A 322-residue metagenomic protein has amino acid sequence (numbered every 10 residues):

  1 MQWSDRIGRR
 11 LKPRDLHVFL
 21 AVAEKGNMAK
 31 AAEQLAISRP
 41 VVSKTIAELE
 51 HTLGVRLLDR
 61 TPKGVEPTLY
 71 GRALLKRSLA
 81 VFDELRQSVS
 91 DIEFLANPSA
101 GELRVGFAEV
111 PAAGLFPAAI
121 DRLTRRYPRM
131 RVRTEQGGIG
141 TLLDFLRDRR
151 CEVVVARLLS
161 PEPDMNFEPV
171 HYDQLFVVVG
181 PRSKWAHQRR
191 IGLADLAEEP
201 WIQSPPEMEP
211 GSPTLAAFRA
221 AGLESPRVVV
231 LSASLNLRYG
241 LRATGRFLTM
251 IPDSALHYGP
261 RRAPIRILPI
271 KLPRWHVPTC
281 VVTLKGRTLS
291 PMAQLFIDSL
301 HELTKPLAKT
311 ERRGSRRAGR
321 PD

Functional and structural regions predicted by a protein language model:
L20-S38: Short helix-boundary/capping micro-motifs
E50-L69: A short LG(V/I)-centered, amphipathic sequence patch enriched for acidic residue(s) preceding the LG motif
A100-P163, L231: Central regulatory/effector-binding core of bacterial HTH transcription factors
L115, R266-T310: A late-sequence structural motif
G138-L143, R147-C151, A156-R157, E207-L268: Hydrophobic hinge/microswitch elements
P163-P169, D173, Q188, N236-G286: Beta-alpha-beta core module
M165-W201: Flexible hinge/capping segments at coil-to-helix
P200-A221, D253, L289-D298, T304-R313: Secondary-structure junction motif
